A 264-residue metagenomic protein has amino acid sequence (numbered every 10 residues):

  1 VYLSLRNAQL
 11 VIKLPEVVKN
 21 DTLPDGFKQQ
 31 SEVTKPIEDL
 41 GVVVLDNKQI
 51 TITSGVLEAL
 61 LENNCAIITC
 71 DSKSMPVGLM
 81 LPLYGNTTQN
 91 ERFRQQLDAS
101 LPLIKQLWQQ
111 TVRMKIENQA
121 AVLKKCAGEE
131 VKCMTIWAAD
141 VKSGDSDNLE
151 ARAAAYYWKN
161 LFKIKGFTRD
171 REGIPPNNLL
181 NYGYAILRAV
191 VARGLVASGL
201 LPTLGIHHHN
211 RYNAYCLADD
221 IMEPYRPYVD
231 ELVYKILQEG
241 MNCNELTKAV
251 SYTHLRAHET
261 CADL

Functional and structural regions predicted by a protein language model:
V1-E32: N-terminal, Lys/Arg-enriched amphipathic/low-complexity engagement segments that precede the first folded domain
V33, D39-V42, N47-A120: A surface-exposed, charged beta-strand/loop segment in the N-terminal or early-internal portion of soluble proteins
A99-G173, L179: Internal, conserved structured core segments that host functional sites
L179-A185, A189-R193, A197-L201: Conserved mixed alpha/beta catalytic, RNA-binding, or beta-rich assembly cores of soluble enzyme, regulatory
H208-L217: Small-residue-rich helix-loop
R211, L232-Y252: Accessory, usually C-terminal, subdomains that scaffold auxiliary metal cofactors
I221-V233: A structural-propensity feature for long, helix-poor, extended segments
T253-T260: Conserved small/polar residues in nucleotide/adenosyl-binding loops
